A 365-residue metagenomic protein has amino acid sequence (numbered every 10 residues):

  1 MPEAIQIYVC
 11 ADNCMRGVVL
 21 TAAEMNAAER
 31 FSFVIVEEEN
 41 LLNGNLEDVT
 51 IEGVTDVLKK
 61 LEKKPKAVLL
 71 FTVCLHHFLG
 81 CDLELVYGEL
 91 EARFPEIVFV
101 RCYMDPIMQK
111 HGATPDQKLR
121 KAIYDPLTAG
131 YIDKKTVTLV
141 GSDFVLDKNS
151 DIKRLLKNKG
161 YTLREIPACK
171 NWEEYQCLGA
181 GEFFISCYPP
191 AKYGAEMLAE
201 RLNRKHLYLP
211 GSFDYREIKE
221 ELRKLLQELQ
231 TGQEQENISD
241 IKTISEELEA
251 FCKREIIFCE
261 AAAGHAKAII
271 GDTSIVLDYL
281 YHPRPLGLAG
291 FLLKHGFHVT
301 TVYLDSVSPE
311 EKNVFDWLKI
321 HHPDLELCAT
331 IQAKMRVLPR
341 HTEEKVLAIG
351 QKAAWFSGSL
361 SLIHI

Functional and structural regions predicted by a protein language model:
M1-I365: An N-terminal assembly and electron-transfer interface module characteristic of large anaerobic redox and radical
